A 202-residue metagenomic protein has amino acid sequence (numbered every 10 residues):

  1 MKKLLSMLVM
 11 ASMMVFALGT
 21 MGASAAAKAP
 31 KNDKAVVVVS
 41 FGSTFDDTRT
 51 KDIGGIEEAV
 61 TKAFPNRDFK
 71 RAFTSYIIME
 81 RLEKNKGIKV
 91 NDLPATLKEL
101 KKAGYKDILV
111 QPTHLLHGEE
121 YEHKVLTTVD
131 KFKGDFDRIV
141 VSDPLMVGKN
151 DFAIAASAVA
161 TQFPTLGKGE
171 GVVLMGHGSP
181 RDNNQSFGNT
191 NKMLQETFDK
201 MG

Functional and structural regions predicted by a protein language model:
K2-S24: Sec-dependent N-terminal signal peptides of Gram-positive bacterial secreted proteins and lipoproteins
A26-G202: Active-site-proximal alpha-helix that buttresses catalytic centers in soluble enzyme cores
